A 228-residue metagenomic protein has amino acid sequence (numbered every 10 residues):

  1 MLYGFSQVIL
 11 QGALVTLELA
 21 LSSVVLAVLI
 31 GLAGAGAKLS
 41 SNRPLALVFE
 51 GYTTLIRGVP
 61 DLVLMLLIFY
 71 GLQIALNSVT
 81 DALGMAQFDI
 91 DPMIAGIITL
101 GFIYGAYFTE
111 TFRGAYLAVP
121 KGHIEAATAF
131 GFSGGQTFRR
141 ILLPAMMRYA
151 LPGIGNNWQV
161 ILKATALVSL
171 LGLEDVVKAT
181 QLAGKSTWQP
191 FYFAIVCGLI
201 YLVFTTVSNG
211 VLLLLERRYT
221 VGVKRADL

Functional and structural regions predicted by a protein language model:
M1-L228: Transmembrane alpha-helices and adjacent helix-loop boundaries
